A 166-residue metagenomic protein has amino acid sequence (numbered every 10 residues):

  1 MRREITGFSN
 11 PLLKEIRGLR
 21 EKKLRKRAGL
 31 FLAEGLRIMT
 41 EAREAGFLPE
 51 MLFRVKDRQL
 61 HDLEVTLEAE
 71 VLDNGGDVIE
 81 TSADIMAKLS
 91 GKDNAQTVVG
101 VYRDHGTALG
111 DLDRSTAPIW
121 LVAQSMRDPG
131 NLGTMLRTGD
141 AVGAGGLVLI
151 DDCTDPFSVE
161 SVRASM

Functional and structural regions predicted by a protein language model:
M1-G91: N-terminal positively charged helical leader segments and presequences
R37, E44-F47, E70-L72, I79 (+2 more regions): RNA substrate-binding interface of SAM-dependent RNA methyltransferases
K92-Q96: Ordered, amphipathic secondary-structure segments that act as subunit-interaction surfaces in large macromolecular
G100: Glycine-rich phosphate-binding loops that contact phosphosugars or nucleotide phosphates
